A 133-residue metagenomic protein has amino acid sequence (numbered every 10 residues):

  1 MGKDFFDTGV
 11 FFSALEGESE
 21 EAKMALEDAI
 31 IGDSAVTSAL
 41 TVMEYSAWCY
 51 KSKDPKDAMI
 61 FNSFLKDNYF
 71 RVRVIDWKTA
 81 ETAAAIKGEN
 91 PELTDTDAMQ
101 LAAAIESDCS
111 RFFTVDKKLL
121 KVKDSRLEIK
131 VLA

Functional and structural regions predicted by a protein language model:
M1-K3, L101, I105-A133: Acidic, PIN/NYN-like endoribonuclease modules and their adjacent C-terminal/linker elements
M1-T37, Y50-S63, L132: Short, well-structured N-terminal submotif of metal-dependent ribonuclease cores
F6, T37, V74, D95-A98 (+1 more regions): Short beta-strand scaffold positions
V10-F11, T41, T79, M99-Q100 (+1 more regions): Alpha-helix capping/helix-boundary segments
L15-E16, C49, K87, K123-D124: Short, flexible helix/strand-to-coil boundary loops that buttress conserved ligand/catalytic motifs in alpha/beta
G32-A35, Y69-R71, S107-R111: Short active-site oxyanion
Y69-N90: Acidic catalytic patch
